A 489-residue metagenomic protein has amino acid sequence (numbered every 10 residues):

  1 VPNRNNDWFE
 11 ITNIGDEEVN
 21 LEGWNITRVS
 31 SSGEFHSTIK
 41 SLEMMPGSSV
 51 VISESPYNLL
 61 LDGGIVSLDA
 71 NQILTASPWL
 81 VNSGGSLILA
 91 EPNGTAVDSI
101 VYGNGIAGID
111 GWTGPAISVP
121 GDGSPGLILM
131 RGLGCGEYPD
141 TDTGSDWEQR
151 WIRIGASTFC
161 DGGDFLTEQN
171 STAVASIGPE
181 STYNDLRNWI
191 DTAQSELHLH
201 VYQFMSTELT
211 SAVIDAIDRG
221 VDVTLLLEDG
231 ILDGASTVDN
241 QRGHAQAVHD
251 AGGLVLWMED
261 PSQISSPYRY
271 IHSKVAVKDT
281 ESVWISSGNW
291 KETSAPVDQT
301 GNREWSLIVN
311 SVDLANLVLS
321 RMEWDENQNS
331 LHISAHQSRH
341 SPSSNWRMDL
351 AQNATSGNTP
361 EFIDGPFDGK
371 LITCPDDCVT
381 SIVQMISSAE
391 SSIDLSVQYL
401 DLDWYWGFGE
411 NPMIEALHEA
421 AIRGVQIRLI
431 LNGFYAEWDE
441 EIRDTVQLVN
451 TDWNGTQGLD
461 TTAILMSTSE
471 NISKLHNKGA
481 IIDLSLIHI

Functional and structural regions predicted by a protein language model:
V1-P125, L226-A235, D239-Q246, D250-G252: Activation on beta-sandwich/Ig-like modules and their edge loops
G15, E91-N93, G132-L133, K278-T280 (+1 more regions): Short acidic-glycine loop/turn motifs at beta-strand connectors
P139-L166, R321-W324: A recurrent domain-boundary module in secreted/ectodomain proteins
C160-T192, Q203-A389, R423-S485: HKD-type phospholipase D/PLD-like phosphodiesterase module
V201-M205, L400-F408: Short, glycine-rich nucleotide/cofactor-binding loops
F408-I414: Charged helix-capping and loop-helix junction motifs
I487-I489: Conserved small/polar residues in nucleotide/adenosyl-binding loops
